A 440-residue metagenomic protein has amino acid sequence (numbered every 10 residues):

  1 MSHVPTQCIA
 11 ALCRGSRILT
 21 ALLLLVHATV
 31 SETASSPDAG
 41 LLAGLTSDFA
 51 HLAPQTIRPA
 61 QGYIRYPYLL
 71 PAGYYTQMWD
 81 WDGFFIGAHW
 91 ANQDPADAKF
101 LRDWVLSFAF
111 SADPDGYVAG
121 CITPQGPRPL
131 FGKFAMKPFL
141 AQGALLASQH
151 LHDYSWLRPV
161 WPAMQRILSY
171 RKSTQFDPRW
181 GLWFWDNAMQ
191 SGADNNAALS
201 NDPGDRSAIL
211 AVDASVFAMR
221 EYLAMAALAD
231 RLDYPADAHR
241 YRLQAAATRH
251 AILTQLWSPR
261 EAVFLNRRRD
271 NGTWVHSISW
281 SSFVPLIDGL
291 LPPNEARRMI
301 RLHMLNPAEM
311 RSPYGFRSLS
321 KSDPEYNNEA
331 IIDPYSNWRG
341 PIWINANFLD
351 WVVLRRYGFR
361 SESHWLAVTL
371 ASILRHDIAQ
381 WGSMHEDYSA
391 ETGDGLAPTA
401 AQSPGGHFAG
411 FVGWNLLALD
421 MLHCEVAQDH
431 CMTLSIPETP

Functional and structural regions predicted by a protein language model:
H3-L19: Bacterial N-terminal signal peptides that target proteins for export
V26-A28: N-terminal signal peptide c-region/cleavage motif recognized by signal peptidases
S36-M78, R102-L130, F176-L210, H250-I342 (+1 more regions): Extended glycan-interaction surfaces of carbohydrate-active proteins
P37-F49, A96-F110, D153-S173, F217 (+5 more regions): Extended, well-ordered alpha-helical scaffold segments
W79-S111, S281-P293, N347-R360: Alpha-helical support elements that line or immediately flank enzyme active sites and cofactor-binding pockets
D115-P138, Q142-Y154: Aromatic/His-enriched, Gly/Pro-containing loop or helix-boundary segments that lie immediately adjacent to catalytic
A141-A144, S215, Y222, N347: TPR repeat positional signature
E221-A224, R231, T248, L290 (+1 more regions): Long, repeat-rich segments with strong aromatic
